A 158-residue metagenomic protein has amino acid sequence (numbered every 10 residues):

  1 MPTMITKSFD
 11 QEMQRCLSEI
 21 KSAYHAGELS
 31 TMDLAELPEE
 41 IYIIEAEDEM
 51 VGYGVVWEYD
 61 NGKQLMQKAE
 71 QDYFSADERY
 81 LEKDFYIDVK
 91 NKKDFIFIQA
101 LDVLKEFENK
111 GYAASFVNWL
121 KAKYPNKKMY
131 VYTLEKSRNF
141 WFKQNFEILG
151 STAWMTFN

Functional and structural regions predicted by a protein language model:
M1-L17: A short beta-loop-alpha structural element at the N-terminal edge of CoA-dependent acyl/N-acetyltransferase catalytic
Q11, R15, M50, E135-N139: Short alpha-helical
S18-M32: Helix-loop element at the rim of GNAT/NAT acetyltransferase active sites that forms part of the acceptor-substrate
M32-I41, E45-A100, E108, W154: Conserved acyl-donor/pantetheine-binding loop and adjacent beta-alpha core of acyl/acetyltransferases and related
F95, A122-E135: Conserved GNAT acetyl-CoA-binding A-motif
A100-L101, V131: Extended, folded domain segments that form the structural surfaces/walls around functional sites
V103, N109-A122: Conserved acetyl-CoA-binding loop-helix of GNAT-fold acetyltransferases
E108, Y130-F142, E147, W154-N158: Conserved beta-strand-loop-alpha-helix junction that forms the acyl-donor binding cleft
